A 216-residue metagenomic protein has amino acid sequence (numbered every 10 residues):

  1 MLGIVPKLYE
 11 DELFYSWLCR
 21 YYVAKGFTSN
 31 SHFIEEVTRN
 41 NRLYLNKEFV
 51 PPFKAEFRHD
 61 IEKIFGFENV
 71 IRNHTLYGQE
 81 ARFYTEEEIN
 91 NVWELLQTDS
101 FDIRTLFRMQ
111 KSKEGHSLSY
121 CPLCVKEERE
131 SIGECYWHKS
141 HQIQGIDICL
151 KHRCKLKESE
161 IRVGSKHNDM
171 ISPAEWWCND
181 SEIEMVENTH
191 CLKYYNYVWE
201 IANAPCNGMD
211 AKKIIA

Functional and structural regions predicted by a protein language model:
M1-S117, V125-R129, C135, S140 (+1 more regions): A structured, charge-rich N-terminal accessory region that forms the first stable segment of a protein and links
L8-D11, S131, C135, M170-I171 (+1 more regions): Generic detection of intrinsically disordered/low-complexity segments and helix-coil linkers/edges
S119-V125, I148-K151: Short, cysteine/histidine-rich loop/knuckle motifs that typically chelate Zn2+
K126-E130, C154-K157: Short functional micro-motifs and their immediate structural scaffolds
I132-Y136, S159-R162: A short secondary-structure junction signal
Q142-A216: Domain-exit/linker segments immediately C-terminal to small folded modules
